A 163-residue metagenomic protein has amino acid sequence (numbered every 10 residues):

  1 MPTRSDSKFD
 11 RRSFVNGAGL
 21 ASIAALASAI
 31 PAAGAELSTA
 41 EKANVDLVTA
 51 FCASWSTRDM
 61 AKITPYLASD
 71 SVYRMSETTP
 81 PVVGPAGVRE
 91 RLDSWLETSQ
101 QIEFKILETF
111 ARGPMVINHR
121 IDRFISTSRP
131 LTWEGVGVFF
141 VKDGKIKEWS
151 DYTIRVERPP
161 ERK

Functional and structural regions predicted by a protein language model:
M1-F9, S22-A27: N-terminal secretory signal peptides
A29-A53: C-terminal segment of N-terminal export signals and the immediately downstream linker at the start of the mature
V48-F51, K62-T64, S71, G84 (+3 more regions): Hydrophobic pocket/interface hotspot
A61-G113: A solvent-exposed, acidic/Ser-Thr-rich amphipathic alpha-helical stretch
L92, F104-T109, I121-D122, E134-F139: Hydrophobic/aromatic beta-strand elements that line small-molecule binding cavities or substrate pockets in beta-rich
N118-S126: Short beta-strand segments that buttress and anchor functional surface loops
E134-P160: Short beta-strand edge/turn micro-motifs at domain boundaries
